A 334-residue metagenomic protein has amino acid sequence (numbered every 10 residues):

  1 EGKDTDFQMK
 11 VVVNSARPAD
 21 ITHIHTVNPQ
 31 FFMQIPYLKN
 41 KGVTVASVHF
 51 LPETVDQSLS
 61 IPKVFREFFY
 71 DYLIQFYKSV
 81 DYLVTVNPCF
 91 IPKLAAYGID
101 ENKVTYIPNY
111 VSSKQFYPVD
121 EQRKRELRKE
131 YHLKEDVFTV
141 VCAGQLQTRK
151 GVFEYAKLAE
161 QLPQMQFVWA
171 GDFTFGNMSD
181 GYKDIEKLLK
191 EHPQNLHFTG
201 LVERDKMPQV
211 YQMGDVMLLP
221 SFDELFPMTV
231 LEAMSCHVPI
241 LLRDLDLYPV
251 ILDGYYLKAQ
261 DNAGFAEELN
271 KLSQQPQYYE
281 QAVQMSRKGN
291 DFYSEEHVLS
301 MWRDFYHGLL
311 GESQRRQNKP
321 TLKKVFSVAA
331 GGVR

Functional and structural regions predicted by a protein language model:
V64-L83, E186: Membrane-proximal helix-turn-helix segments that form the acceptor-binding/catalytic region of lipid-linked
C89, Y110: Carbohydrate-associated surface elements
F138, Q147-Q161: A conserved mid-protein helix/loop that constitutes part of the nucleotide-sugar donor-binding site
Q166-N195, K206: Short, structured helix-loop element that forms part of the nucleotide-activated donor/catalytic region
L201, Q209-G214: Short alpha-helical donor nucleotide-sugar binding micro-motif in glycosyltransferases
F222: Aromatic "clamp/platform" in nucleotide-sugar-dependent glycosyltransferases that forms part of the donor/acceptor
S235, P239-L242: Short hydrophobic beta-strand element within catalytic cores of glycosyltransferases and related nucleotide-activated
D253-G264, N270-Q277: Conserved acidic donor-binding segment of nucleotide-sugar-dependent glycosyltransferases
